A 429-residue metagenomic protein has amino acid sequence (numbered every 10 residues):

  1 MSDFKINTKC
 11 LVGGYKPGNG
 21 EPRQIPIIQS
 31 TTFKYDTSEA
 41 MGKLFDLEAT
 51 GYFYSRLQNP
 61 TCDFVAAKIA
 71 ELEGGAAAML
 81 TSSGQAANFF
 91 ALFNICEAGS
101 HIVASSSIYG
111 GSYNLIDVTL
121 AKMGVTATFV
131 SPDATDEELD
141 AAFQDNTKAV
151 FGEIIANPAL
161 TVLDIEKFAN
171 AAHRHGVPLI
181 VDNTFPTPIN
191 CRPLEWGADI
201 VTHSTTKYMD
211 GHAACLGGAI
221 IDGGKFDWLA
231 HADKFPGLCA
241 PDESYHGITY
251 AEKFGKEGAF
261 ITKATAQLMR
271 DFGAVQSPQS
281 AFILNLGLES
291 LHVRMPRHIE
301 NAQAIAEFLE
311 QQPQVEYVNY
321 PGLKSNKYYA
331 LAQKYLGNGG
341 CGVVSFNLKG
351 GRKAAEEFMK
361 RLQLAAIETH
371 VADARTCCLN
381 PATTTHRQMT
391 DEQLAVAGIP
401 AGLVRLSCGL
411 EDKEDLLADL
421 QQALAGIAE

Functional and structural regions predicted by a protein language model:
M1-N59, A67: N-terminal "arm"/small-domain region of PLP-dependent enzymes with the aminotransferase-like
N7-K16, A78-Q311: Conserved PLP-enzyme active-site core in the AAT-like
T32, G223-F226, L348-G351: Short loop segments at secondary-structure junctions
T37-F89, G111-T119: Conserved N-terminal alpha-helix of the aminotransferase class I/II PLP-enzyme fold
G74, Q314-Y317, G402: Glycine-centered tight turns that cap/initiate beta-strands
D117-V118, T126-A127, A141, D145-K148 (+4 more regions): PLP-dependent enzyme catalytic core of the Aspartate aminotransferase-like
I221, S345-N347, S407-G409: Short hydrophobic/aromatic beta-strand micro-patches that form the beta-sheet surface supporting nucleotide- or nucleic
F272-V275, Q279-A281, L286-S290, M295-R297 (+2 more regions): Conserved small-domain helix->loop->beta segment predominantly found in fold-type I
